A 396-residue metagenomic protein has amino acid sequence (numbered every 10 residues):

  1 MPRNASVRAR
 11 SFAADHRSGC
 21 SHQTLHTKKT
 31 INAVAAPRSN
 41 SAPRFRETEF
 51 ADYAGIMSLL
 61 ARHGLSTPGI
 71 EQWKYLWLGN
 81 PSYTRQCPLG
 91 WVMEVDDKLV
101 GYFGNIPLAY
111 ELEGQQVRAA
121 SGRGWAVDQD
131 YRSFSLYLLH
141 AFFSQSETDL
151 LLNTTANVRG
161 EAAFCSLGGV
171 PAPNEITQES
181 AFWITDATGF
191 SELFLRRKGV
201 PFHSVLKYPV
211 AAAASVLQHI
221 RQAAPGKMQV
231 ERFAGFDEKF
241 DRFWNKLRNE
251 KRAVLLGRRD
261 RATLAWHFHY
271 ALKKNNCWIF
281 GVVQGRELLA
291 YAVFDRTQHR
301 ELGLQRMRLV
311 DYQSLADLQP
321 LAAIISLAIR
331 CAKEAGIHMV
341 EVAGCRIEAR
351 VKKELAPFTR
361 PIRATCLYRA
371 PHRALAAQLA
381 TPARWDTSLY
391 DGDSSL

Functional and structural regions predicted by a protein language model:
H26-F50, A212-E238: Conserved N-terminal entry element of GNAT/NAT acetyltransferase domains
N32-P37, Y75, P81, L150-S215 (+5 more regions): Active-site/acyl-donor-binding loops of N-acyltransferases
R46-W125, R232-Y312: A conserved beta-strand-loop-helix scaffold within acyl/acetyltransferase catalytic domains
V127-Q145, N153, L318-R330: Conserved acetyl-CoA-binding loop-helix of GNAT-fold acetyltransferases
